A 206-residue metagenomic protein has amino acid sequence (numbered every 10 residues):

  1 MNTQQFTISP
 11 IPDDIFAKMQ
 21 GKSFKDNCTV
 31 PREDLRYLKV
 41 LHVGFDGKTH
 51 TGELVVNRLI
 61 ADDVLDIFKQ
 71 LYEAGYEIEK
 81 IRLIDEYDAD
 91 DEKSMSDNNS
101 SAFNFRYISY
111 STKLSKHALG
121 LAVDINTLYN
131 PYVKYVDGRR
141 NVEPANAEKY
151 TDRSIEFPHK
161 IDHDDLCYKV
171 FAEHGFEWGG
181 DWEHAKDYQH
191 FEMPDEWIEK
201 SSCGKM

Functional and structural regions predicted by a protein language model:
M1-K48: N-terminal module-boundary/linker segments of secreted carbohydrate-active enzymes
M1-T3, F16, V40-L41, E79-A89 (+3 more regions): A broad, low-specificity signal for short, low-complexity segments enriched in glycine/proline and polar/charged
G21-T29, D88-D91, S109-K113, H163 (+1 more regions): Intrinsically disordered, low-complexity boundary segments flanking structured domains
V30-L35, S96-N98, K116-A118, H184: A generic structural signal for short, non-catalytic loop/turn and secondary-structure boundary residues
V30-M95: Active-site acidic/histidine clusters and adjacent loop/turn architecture that either coordinate catalytic ions
V40, I67, F103, V123-I125: Long, contiguous hydrophobic alpha-helical segments, chiefly transmembrane helices and signal peptides
D91-A118: Active-site-adjacent substructure of cysteine-protease-like catalytic cores
I108-L114, L119-M206: Catalytic cores and adjacent binding grooves of peptidoglycan-active enzymes
